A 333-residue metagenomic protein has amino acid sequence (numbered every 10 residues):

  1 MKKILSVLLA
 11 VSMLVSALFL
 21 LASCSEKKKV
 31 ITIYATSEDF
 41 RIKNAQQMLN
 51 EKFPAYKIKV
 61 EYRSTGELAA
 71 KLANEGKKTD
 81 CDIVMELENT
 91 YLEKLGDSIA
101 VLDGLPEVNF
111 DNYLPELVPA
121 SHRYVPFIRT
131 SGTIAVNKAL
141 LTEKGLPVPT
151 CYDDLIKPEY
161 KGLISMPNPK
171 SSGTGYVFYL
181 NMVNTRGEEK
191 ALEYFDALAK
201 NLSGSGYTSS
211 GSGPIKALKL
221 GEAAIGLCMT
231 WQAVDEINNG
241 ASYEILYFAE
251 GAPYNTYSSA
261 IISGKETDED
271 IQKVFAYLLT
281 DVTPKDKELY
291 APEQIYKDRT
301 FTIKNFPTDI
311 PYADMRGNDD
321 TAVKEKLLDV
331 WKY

Functional and structural regions predicted by a protein language model:
L20-S23: C-terminal motif of bacterial Sec signal peptides marking the signal peptidase cleavage site
E26-E93: Early extracytoplasmic/lumenal segment of secretory-pathway proteins
T36-K43, D80-K219: Extracytoplasmic ligand-binding site segments that recognize negatively charged/polar headgroups
T90-K94, K219-S242: A ligand-binding cleft/hinge motif common to bilobed small-molecule-binding domains
T130, F195-N201, Y207-T208, N239-S263: Periplasmic-binding protein-like
A135-L140, N255-D270, D286-L289: A bilobed periplasmic-binding-protein/Venus flytrap-type ligand-binding module shared by bacterial periplasmic
L163-P167, Y277-R299: Periplasmic-binding protein-like
R299-Y333: Extracellular/periplasmic bilobal clamshell ligand-binding domains
